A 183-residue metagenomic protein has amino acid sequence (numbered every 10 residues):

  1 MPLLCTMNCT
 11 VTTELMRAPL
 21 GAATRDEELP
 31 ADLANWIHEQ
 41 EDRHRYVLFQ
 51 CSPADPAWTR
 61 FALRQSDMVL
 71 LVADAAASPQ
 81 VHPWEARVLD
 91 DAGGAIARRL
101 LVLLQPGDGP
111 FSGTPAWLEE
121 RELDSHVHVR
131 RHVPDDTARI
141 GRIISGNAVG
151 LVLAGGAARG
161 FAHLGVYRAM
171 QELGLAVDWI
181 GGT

Functional and structural regions predicted by a protein language model:
P2-P19: Short beta-strand-centered segment that lines the nucleotide-binding/catalytic pocket of NTP-utilizing
C5, G21-A31, N35-Y46, A54-G181: Patatin-like phospholipase
E14-L15, P53, T183: Residue-level "edge-of-site" marker
